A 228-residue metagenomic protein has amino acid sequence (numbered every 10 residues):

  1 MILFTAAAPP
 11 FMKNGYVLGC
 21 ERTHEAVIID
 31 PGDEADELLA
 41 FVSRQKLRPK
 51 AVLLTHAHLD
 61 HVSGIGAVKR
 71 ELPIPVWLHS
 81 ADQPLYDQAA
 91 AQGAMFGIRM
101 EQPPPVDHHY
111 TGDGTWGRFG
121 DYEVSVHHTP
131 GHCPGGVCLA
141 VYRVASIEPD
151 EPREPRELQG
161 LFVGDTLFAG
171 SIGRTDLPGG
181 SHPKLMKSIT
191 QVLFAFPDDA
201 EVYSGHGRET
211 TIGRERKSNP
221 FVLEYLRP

Functional and structural regions predicted by a protein language model:
M1-Q45, C138-V141, A145-E154, Q159-F162: Conserved beta-strand hairpin/beta-sheet module of binuclear metal-dependent hydrolase folds, prominently
A6-A8, M100, D107-H108, H128-H132: Short Gly/Pro-enriched turn/cap motifs at secondary-structure boundaries
R22-T23, D33, L59, D82 (+2 more regions): Short, glycine/acidic-enriched loop or turn micro-motifs at the edges of active sites
V27, L53, V76, G160-F162 (+1 more regions): Residue-level marker for buried hydrophobic side chains located in beta-strands that build the well-ordered beta-sheet
V27-I29, A51-L53, V126-H128: Short catalytic-loop micro-motif centered on adjacent basic/acidic residues
E34-Y122, Y142-E151, K217-Y225: Active-site HxH/HxHxD metal-binding segment of metal-dependent hydrolases
A91-F96, Y122-P228: Metallo-beta-lactamase
